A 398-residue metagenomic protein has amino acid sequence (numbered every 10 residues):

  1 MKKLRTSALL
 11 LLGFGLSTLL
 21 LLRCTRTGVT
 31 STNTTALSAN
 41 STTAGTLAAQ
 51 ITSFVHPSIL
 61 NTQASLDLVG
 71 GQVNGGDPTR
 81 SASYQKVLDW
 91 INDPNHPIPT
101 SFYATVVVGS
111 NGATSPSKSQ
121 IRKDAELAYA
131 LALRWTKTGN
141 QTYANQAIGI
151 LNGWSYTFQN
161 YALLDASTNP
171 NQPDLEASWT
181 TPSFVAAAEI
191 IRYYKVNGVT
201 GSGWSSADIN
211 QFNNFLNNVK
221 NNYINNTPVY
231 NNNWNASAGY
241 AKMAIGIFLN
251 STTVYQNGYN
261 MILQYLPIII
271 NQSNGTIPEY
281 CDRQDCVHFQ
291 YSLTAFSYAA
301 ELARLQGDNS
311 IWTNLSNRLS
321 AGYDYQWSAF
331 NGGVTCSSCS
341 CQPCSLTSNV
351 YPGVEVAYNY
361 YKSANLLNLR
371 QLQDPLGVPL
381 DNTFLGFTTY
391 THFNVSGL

Functional and structural regions predicted by a protein language model:
M1-L11: Bacterial N-terminal signal peptides that target proteins for export
K2, L20-R23, D77: Intrinsically disordered, low-complexity regions enriched in serine, threonine, proline and polar/charged residues
T6, C24-T27, S81: Positively charged, low-complexity intrinsically disordered regions
F14-S53: Bacterial Sec-dependent N-terminal signal peptides
A39-P228, E301-Q306, S310-L398: Extracellular glycan-targeting catalytic surfaces
L151-W154, F289, L293: Alpha-helical transition-metal enzyme core signature, strongest for iron centers
D174-Q290: Active-site cradle of extracellular carbohydrate-active enzymes
